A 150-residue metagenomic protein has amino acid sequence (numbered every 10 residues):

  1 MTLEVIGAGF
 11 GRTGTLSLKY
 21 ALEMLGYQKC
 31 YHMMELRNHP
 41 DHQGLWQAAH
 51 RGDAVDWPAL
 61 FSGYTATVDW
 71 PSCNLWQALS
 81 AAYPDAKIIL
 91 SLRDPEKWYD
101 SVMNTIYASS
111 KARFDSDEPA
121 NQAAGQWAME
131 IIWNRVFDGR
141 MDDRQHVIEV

Functional and structural regions predicted by a protein language model:
M1-V5: Extreme N-terminal starter segment of soluble prokaryotic enzymes
I6-T13, S17-E149: Anion-recognition interface
